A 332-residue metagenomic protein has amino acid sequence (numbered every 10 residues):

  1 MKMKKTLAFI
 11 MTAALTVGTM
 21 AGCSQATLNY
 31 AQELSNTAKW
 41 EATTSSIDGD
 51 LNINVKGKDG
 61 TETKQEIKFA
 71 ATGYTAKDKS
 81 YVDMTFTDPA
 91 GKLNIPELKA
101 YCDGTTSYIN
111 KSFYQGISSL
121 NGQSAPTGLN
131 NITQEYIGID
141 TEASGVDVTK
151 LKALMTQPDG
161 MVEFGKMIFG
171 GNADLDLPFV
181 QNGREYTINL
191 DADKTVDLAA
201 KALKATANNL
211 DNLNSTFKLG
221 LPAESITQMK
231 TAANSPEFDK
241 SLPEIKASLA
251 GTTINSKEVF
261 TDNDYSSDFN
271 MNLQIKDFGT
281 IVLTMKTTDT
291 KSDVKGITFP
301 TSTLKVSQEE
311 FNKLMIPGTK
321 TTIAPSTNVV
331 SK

Functional and structural regions predicted by a protein language model:
M1-I10: Bacterial N-terminal signal peptides that target proteins for export
G18-G22: C-terminal motif of bacterial Sec signal peptides marking the signal peptidase cleavage site
S24-K332: Subset-of-secretome marker
